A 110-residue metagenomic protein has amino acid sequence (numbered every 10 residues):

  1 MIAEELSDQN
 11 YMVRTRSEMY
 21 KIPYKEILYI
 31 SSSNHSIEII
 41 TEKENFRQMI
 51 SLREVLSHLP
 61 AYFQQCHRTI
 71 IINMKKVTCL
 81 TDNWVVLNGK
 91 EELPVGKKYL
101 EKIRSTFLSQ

Functional and structural regions predicted by a protein language model:
M1-N88, P94: Conserved binding/recognition cores within well-folded domains
R104-T106: Short, surface-exposed, low-complexity cationic segments
